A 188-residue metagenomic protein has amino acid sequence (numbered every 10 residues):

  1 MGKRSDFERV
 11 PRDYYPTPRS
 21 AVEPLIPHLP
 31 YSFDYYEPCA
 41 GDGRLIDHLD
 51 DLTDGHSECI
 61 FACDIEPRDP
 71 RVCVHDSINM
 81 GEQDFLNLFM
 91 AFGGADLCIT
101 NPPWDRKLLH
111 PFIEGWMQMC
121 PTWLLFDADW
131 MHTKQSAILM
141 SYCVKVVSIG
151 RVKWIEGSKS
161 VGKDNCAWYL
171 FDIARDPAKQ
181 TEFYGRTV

Functional and structural regions predicted by a protein language model:
M1-V188: Class I S-adenosyl-L-methionine-dependent methyltransferase catalytic core
